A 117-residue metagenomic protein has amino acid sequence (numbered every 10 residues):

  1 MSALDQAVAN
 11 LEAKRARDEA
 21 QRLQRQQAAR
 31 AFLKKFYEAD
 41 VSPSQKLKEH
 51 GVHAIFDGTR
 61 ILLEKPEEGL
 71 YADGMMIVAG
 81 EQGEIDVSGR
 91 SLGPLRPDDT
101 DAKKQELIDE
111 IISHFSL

Functional and structural regions predicted by a protein language model:
S2-D5: Charged, low-hydrophobicity low-complexity segments
A7-L63: Negatively charged, low-complexity tracts enriched in Asp/Glu with abundant Ser/Thr
R60-D109, S113, L117: Intrinsically disordered, low-complexity regulatory segments enriched in Ser/Thr/Pro and charged residues
